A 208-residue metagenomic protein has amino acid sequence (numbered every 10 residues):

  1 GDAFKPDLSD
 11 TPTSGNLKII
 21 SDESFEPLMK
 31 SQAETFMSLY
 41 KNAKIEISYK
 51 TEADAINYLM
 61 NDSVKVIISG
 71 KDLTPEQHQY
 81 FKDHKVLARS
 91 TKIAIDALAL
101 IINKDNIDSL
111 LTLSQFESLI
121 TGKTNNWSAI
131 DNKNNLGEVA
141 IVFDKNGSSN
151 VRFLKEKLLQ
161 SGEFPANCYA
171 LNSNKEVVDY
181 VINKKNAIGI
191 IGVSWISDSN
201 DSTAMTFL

Functional and structural regions predicted by a protein language model:
G1-Y40, S48-A53, N57-M60, A94 (+1 more regions): Exported/periplasmic ABC-transporter solute-binding proteins
K44: Tryptophan-paired
A53-H84: Pocket-flanking alpha-helical
K85-R89: Periplasmic N-terminal soluble interaction domains immediately after the signal peptide in Gram-negative
